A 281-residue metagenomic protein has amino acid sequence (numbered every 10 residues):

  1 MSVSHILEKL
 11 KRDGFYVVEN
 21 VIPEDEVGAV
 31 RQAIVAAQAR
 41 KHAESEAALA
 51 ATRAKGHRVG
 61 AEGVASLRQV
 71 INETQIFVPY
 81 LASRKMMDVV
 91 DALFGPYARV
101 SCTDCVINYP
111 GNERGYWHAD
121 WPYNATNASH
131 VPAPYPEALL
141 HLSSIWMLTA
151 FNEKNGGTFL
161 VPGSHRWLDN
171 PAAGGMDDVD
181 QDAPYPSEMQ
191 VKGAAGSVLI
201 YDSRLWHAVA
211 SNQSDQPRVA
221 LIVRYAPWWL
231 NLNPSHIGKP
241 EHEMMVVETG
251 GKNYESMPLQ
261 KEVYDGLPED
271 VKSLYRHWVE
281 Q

Functional and structural regions predicted by a protein language model:
M1-R12, E19-Y135: Non-heme Fe(II)-dependent double-stranded beta-helix
V17-E19, D202: Phosphate-binding beta-loop-alpha motif at adenosine-nucleotide cofactor sites
P23-E24, C105-N112, P122, F151-E153 (+3 more regions): Short, solvent-exposed loop/turn segments at secondary-structure junctions
E46, G174, D178, V198 (+2 more regions): Non-heme Fe(II)/2-oxoglutarate
E73, S101, E113, L140 (+2 more regions): Residues that flank catalytic or metal-binding motifs in active/ligand-binding sites
T103-C105, S144-W146, L221-Y225: A structural signal for short, well-ordered beta-strand segments
P132-L139, D215: Short, glycine/small-residue-enriched coil/turn segments at secondary-structure junctions
A138-L142, A150-A210: Double-stranded beta-helix
